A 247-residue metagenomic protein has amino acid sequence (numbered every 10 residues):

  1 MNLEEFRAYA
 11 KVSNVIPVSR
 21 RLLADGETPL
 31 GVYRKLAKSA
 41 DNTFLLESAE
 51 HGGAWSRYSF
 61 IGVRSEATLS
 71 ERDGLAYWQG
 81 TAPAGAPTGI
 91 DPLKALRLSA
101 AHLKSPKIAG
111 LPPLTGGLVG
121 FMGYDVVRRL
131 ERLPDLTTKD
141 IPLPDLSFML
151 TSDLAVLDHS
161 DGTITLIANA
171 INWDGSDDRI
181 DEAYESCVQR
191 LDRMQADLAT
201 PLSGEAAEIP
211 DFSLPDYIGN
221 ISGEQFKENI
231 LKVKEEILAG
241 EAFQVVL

Functional and structural regions predicted by a protein language model:
M1-T43, S48-G89, Y124-L247: Extended accessory regions or peripheral subdomains of proteins
D91-P112: FAD-binding glycine-rich core of flavoenzymes that anchor FAD
G110-P113, N229-L231: Short hydrophobic "helix-edge" motifs at membrane interfaces and signal-peptide entry regions
G117: Catalytic beta-strand/loop module used to bind and position nucleotide/cofactor moieties in cofactor-attachment
